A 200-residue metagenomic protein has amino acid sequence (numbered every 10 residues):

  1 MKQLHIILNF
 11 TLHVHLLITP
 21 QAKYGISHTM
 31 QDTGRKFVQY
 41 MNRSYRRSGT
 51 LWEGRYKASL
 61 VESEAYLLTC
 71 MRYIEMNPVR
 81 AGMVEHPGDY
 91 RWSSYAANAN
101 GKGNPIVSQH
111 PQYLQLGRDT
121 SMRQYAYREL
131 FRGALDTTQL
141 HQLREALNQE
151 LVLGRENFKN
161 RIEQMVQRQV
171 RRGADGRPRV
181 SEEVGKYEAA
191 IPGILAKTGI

Functional and structural regions predicted by a protein language model:
M1-I6, F10, T19-I200: Short Pro-Cys-Gly-centered "Cys-loop" motif that presents a nucleophilic cysteine in a tight turn
